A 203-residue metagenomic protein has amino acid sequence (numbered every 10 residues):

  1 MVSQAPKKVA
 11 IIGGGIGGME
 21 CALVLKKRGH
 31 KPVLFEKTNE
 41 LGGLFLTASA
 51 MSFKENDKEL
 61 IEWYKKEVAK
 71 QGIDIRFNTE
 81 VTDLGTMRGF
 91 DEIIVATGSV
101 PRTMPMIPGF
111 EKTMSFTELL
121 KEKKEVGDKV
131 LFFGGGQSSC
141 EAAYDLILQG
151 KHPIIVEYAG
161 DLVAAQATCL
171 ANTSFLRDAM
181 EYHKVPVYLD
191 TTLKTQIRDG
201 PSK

Functional and structural regions predicted by a protein language model:
V2-L41, R76-G89, A96-I107, F116-T168 (+1 more regions): Rossmann-like dinucleotide/flavin-binding elements
L34-K66, K70-Q71, A143-T192: Rossmann-like dinucleotide-binding cores of NAD(P)H-dependent redox enzymes
K70, M87-F90, T113, Y182: Intrinsically disordered, low-complexity regions
V95-A96, Y188: Short, conserved beta-strand edge motifs with alternating hydrophobic and charged residues
G109-E111: Active-site catalytic microenvironments in core metabolic enzymes, especially phosphate/sugar-handling
